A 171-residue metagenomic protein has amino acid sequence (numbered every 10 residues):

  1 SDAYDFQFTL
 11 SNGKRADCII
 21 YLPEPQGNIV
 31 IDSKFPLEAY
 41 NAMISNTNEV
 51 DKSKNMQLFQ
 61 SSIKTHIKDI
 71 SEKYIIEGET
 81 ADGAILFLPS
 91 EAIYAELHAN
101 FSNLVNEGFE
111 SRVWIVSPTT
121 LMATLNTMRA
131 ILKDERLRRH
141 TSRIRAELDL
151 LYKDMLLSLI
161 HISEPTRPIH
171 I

Functional and structural regions predicted by a protein language model:
S1-S163, R167: Amphipathic, heptad-repeat alpha-helical coiled-coil/stalk segments that mediate oligomerization, tethering
